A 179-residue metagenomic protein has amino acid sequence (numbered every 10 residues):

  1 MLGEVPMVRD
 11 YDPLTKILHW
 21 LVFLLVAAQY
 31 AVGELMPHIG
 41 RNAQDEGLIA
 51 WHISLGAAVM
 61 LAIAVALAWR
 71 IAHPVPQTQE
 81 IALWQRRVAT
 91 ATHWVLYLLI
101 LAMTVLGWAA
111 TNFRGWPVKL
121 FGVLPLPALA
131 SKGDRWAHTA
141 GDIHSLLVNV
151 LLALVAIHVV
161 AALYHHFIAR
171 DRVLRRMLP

Functional and structural regions predicted by a protein language model:
M1-P179: Membrane-embedded alpha-helical bundles that constitute the cytochrome b-like, heme-associated redox core of multi-pass
